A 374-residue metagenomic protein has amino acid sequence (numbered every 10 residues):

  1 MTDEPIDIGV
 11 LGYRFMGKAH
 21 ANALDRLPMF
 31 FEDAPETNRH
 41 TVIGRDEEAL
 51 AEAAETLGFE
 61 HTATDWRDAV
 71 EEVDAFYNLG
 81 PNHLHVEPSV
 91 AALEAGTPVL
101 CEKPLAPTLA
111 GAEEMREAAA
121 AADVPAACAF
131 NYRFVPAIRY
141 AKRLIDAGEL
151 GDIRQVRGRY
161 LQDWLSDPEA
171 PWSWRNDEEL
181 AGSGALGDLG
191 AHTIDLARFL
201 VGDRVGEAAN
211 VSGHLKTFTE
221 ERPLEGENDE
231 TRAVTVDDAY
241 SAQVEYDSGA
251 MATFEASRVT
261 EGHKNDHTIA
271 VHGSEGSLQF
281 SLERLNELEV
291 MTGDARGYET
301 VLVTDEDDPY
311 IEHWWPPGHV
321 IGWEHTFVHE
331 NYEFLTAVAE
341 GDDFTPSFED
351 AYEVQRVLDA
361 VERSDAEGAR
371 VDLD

Functional and structural regions predicted by a protein language model:
M1-L57: N-terminal Rossmann-like dinucleotide-binding module
M1-T2, L27, F31, I43 (+5 more regions): C-terminal helix-rich "cap/oligomerization" subdomain common to oxidoreductases
H40, E60, D74, R154: Conserved acidic residues
F59-W66: Conserved SAM-binding strand-loop segment of SAM-dependent methyltransferases
V73-A75, P81-N82, V86-R133, G148: Beta-strand-loop-alpha-helix segment that lines the small-molecule cofactor/substrate pocket of alpha/beta enzymes
N131, P223-T235, E245-Y246, I269-A270 (+1 more regions): C-terminal glycine/acidic-rich active-site capping loop/insertion
R133-V234, L288, G368: Predominantly a Rossmann-like dinucleotide-binding segment in NAD(P)-dependent oxidoreductases
F199-N210, L215-F218, E230-G276, N286: Glycine-rich, aromatic-lined ligand/substrate-binding cores of catalytic and carbohydrate-binding domains
